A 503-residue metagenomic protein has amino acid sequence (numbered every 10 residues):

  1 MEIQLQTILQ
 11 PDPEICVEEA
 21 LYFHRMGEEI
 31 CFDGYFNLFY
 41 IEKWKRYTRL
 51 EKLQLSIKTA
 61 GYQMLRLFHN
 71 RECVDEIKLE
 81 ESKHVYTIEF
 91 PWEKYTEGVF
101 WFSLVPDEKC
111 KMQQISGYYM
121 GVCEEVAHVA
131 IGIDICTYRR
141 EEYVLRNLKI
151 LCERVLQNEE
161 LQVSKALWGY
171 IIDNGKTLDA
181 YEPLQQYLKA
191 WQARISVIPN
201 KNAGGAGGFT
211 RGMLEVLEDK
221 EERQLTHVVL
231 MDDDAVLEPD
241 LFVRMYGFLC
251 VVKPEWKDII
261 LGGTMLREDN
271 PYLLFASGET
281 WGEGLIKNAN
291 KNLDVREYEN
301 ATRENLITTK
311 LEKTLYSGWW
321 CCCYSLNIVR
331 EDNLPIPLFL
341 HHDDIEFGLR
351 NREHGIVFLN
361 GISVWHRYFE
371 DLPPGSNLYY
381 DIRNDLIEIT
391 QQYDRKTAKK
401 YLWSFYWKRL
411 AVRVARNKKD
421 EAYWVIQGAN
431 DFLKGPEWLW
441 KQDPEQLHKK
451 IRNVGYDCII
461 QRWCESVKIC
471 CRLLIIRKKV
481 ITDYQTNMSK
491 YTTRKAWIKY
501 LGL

Functional and structural regions predicted by a protein language model:
M1-V99, L104, R383-L503: Terminal low-complexity segments of carbohydrate-biosynthetic enzymes
I115-C123, L359-G375: Active-site donor/metal-binding and catalytic loop motifs of nucleotide-sugar-dependent glycosylation enzymes
A130-D134, W168, E346: Cell-envelope/extracellular polymer assembly enzymes that use nucleotide-activated donors
L151-I198: Acidic donor-binding segment of Leloir-type glycosyltransferases
E222-V236: Short beta-strand-to-loop acidic/aromatic patch adjacent to the donor-nucleotide binding site
D240-N290: Conserved donor NDP-sugar-binding/catalytic core segment of glycosyltransferases
N292-C322: A recurrent flexible, glycine/aromatic-enriched loop bordering the glycosyltransferase active site that acts as
S317-C321, R330-L349, H354-L359: Donor nucleotide-sugar recognition loop
